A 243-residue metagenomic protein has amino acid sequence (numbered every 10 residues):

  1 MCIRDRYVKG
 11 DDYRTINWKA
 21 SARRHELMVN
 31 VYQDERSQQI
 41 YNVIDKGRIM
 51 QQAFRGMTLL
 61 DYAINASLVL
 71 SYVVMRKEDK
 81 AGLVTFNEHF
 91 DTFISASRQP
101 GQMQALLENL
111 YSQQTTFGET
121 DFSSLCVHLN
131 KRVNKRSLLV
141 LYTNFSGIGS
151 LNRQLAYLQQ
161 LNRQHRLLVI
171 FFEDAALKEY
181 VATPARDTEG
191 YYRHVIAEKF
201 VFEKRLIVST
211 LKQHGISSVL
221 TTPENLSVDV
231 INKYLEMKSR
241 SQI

Functional and structural regions predicted by a protein language model:
R4-G101, R136-L141, N152, A156-Q160 (+1 more regions): An amphipathic, basic-hydrophobic helix/alpha-beta surface used to engage anionic, phosphate-rich ligands or surfaces
R24, V73, N109, Q113-T116 (+2 more regions): Conserved, well-folded catalytic cores of nucleic-acid-processing and energy-transducing macromolecular machines
I44, T85-E88, Q114, L141-F145 (+2 more regions): Active-site proximal loops enriched in glycine and acidic residues that flank catalytic Cys/His/Asp and coordinate
G56-L59, Q113-F117, V140-G149, Y157 (+1 more regions): Short, contiguous acidic/charged loop-to-helix segments that flank catalytic cores in large enzymes
I94-T120: Short, charged loop segments at secondary-structure junctions
F117-C126, F200: A general structural motif
L129: Substrate-recognition/specificity elements adjacent to catalytic centers across diverse enzyme folds
K135, G149, R153-I243: Von Willebrand factor type A / integrin I
